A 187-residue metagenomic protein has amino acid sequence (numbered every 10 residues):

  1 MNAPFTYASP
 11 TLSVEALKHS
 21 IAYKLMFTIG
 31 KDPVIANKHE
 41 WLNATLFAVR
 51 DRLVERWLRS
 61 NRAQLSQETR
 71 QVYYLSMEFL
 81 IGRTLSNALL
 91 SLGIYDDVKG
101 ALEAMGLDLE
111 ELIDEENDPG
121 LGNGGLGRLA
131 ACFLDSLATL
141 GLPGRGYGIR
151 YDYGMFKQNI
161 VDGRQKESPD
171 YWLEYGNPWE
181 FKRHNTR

Functional and structural regions predicted by a protein language model:
M1-R187: A conserved ligand/cofactor-binding region detector
